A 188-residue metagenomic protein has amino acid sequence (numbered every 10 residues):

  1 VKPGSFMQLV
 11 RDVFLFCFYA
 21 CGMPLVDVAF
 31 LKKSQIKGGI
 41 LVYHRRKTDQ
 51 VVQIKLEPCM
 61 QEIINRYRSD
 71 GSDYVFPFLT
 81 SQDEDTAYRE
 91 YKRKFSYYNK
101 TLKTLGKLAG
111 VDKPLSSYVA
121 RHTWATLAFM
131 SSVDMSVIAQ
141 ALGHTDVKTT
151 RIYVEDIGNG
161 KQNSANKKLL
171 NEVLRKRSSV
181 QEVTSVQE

Functional and structural regions predicted by a protein language model:
V1-I36: Acidic, glycine-rich loop-and-beta core segments that form the ion-binding/anion-interacting portion of active sites
K2-M7, S69, E90, N99-Q140: Short, basic (Lys/Arg/His-rich) helix/loop patches that form interaction surfaces in the mid-to-C-terminal regions
L15, Y19, M23-D27, V119-T145 (+1 more regions): C-terminal catalytic core of tyrosine-transesterase DNA break-rejoin enzymes
F30-R66: Conserved tyrosine-mediated DNA breakage-rejoining catalytic core shared by Y-recombinases
S34-V42, V111-K113, V133-V154, V180-V183: Short, polar N-cap/turn motifs at the start of nucleic acid-interacting alpha helices
R45-D49, L142-K168: Catalytic-site neighborhood detector that most strongly recognizes the C-terminal catalytic loop/helix of tyrosine
Q53-P58, E62, R66-Y67, E155-E188: DNA/chromatin major-groove-contacting recognition/catalytic segments
E57-D112: Active-site/catalytic core of tyrosine-dependent DNA strand-transfer enzymes
